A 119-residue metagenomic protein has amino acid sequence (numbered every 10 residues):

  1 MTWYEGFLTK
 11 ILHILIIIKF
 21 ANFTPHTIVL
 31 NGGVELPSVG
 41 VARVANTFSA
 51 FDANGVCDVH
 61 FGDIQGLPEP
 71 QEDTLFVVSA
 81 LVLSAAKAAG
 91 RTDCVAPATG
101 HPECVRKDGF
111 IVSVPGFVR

Functional and structural regions predicted by a protein language model:
W3, F7-K19, F23-T27, N31-R119: Intrinsically disordered, low-complexity segments enriched in small/polar residues
